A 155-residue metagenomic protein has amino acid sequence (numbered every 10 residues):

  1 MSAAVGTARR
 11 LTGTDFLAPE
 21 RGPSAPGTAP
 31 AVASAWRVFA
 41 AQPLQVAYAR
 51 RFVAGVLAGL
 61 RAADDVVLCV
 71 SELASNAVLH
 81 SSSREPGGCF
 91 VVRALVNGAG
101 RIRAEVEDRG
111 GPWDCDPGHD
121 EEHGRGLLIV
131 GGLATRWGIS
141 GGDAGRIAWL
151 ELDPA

Functional and structural regions predicted by a protein language model:
M1-W36, V78-A155: Conserved beta-strand-loop-beta-strand hairpin that lines the nucleotide-binding pocket of ATP/GTP-utilizing enzymes
W36-V46: STAS-typified acidic loop motif
A41, L57-R61, S82: Short coil/turn residues that cap or connect secondary-structure elements
A47-S71: Conserved short strand/loop->alpha-helix "switch" segment adjacent to the catalytic nucleotide/phosphoryl-transfer site
D65-S83: Histidine-centered phosphotransfer motif of kinases
